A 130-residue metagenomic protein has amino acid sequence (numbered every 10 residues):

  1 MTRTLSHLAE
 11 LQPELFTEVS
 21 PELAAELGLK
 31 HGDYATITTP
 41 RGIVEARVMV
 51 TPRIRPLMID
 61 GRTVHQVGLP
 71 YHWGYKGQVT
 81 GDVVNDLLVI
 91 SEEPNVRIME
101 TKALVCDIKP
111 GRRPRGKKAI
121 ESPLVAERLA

Functional and structural regions predicted by a protein language model:
T2-A130: Long, contiguous, secondary-structure-rich segments that constitute the structural scaffold of globular domains
